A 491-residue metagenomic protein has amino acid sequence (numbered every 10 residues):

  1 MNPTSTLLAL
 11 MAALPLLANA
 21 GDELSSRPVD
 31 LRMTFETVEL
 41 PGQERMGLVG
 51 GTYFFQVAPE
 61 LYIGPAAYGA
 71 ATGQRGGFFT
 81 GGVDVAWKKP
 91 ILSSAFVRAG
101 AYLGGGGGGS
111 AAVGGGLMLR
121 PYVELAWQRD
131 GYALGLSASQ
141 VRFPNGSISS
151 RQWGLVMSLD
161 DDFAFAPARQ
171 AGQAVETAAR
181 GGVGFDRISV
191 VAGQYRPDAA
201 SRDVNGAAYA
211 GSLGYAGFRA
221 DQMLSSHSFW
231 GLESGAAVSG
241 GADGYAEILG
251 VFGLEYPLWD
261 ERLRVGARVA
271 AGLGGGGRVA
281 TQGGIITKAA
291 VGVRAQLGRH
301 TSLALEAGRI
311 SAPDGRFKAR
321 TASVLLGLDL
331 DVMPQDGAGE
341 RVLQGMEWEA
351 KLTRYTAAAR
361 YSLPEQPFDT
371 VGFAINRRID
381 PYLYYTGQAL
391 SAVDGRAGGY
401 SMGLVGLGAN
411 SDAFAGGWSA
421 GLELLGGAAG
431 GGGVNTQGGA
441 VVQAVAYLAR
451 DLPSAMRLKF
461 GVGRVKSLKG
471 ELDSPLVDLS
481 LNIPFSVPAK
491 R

Functional and structural regions predicted by a protein language model:
D22-T37, L61-I63, V97-A99, A179-D198 (+3 more regions): Transmembrane beta-strand segments of Gram-negative outer membrane beta-barrel proteins
V29, P59-P65, L92-V97, W127-L136 (+9 more regions): Repeated loop/turn-to-beta-strand initiation elements of outer-membrane beta-barrel proteins
F35, S149-Q173, R187-P197, K318-A357 (+1 more regions): Outer-membrane beta-barrel "beta-signal"
F35-P41, A67-G73, A101-G109, R129-G131 (+14 more regions): Transmembrane beta-strands of outer-membrane beta-barrel pores
T37-G51, A66, Y195-G217, T356-G372: Surface-exposed strand-loop-strand hairpins of Gram-negative outer-membrane beta-barrel proteins
Q43-V49, R75-G81, G115-P121, S149-W153 (+8 more regions): Residues that define the transmembrane beta-barrel architecture of outer-membrane proteins
T52-G109, G217-G275, G372-V441, V445: Gram-negative (and chloroplast) outer-membrane scaffold detector with strong preference for beta-barrel transmembrane
F55, V85-K89, W127-R129, Q140 (+11 more regions): Residue-level signature of outer-membrane beta-barrel architecture
